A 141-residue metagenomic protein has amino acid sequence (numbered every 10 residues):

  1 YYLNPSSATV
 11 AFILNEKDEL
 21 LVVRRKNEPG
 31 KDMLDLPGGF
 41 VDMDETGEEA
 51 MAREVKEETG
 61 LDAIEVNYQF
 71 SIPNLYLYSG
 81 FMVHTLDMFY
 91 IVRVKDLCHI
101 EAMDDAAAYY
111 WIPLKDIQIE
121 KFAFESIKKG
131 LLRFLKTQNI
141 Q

Functional and structural regions predicted by a protein language model:
Y1-L20, F40: Conserved N-terminal beta-strand and adjoining loop/helix that marks the start of the Nudix/MutT-like hydrolase domain
L3-P5, G80-L86, M103-A106: A generic structural micro-feature
I13, I91-R93, Y110-P113: Short, well-ordered beta-strand micro-motif
E28-L34: A conserved beta-turn-beta hairpin within the catalytic core of GNAT-like acetyltransferases that forms part
L36-Q69, Y90: The catalytic Nudix box helix
I72-H99: Active-site-adjacent beta-strand/loop module that shapes the phosphate/pyrophosphate-binding cleft
E101-L131: NUDIX/MutT-family hydrolases
I127-Q141: Charged phosphate-binding loop/patch that engages nucleotide di/tri-phosphates or the phosphate backbone of nucleic
